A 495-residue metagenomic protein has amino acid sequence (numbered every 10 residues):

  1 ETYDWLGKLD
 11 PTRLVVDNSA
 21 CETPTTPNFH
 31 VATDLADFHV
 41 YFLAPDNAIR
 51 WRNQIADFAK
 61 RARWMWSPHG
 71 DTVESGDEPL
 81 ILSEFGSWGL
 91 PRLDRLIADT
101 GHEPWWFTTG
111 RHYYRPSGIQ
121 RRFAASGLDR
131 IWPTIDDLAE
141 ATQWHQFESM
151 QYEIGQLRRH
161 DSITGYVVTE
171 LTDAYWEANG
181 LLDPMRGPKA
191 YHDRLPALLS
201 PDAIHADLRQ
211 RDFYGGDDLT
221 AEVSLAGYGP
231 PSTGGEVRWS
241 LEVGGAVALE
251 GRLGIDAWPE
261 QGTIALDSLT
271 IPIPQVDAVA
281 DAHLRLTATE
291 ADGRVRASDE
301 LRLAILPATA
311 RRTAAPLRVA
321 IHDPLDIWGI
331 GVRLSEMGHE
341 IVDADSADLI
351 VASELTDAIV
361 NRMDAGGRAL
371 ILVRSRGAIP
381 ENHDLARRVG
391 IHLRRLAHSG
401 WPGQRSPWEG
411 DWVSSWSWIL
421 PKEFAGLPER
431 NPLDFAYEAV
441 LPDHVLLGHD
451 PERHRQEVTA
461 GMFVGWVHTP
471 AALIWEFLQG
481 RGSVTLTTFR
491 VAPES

Functional and structural regions predicted by a protein language model:
E1-D173, E177-R186: Substrate-binding/catalytic cleft of secreted carbohydrate-active enzymes, primarily glycoside hydrolases
L9, S149, I154, H160 (+2 more regions): Aromatic-rich peripheral "rim/lid" segments of glycoside hydrolase catalytic domains that contact and position glycan
E22, F42-L43, G86-G89, T172-Y175 (+4 more regions): Short, solvent-exposed loop/turn segments at secondary-structure junctions
G180-L182, R186, V237, A297 (+5 more regions): Extracellular ligand-binding/catalytic regions of CAZymes and related secreted enzymes and adhesion modules
D218-A257, L266-T270, V279-E290, G331: Beta-strand-rich binding/interaction modules
S268-R311: Extended acidic/polar, glycine-enriched regions that form or flank non-catalytic beta-rich accessory modules
A315-I391, T487-F489, E494: Helical hinge/lid and interdomain linker segments adjacent to catalytic or ligand-binding clefts that mediate domain
E354-L447: A glycine-rich, often tryptophan-bearing local segment used as a flexible ligand/cofactor-contacting loop or short
